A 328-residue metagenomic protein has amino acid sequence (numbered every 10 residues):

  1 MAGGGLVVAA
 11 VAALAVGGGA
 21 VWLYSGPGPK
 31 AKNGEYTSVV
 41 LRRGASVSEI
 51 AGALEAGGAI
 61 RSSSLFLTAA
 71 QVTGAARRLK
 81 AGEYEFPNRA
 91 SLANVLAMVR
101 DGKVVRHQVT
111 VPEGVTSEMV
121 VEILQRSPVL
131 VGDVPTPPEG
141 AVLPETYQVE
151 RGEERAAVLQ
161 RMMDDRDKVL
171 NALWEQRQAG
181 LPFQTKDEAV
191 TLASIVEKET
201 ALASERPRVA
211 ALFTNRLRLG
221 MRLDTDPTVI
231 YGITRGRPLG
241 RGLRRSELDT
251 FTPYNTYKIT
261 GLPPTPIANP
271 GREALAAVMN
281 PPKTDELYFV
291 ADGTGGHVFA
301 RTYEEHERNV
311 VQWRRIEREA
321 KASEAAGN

Functional and structural regions predicted by a protein language model:
M1-Y36: N-terminal type II signal-anchor transmembrane helix that functions as the membrane-insertion/stop-transfer segment
G5-A9, Y36, R77, V115 (+3 more regions): Short low-complexity stretches enriched in small and charged residues
A9-L14, G57-G58, A81-E83, M119 (+2 more regions): N-terminal start-of-chain detector that recognizes signal peptides and the immediate post-cleavage beginning
W22-Q176: Signal peptide-directed extracytoplasmic domains
S46, V121-V131, T136-N328: Bacterial extracytoplasmic/cell-wall-associated proteins, especially those involved in peptidoglycan
